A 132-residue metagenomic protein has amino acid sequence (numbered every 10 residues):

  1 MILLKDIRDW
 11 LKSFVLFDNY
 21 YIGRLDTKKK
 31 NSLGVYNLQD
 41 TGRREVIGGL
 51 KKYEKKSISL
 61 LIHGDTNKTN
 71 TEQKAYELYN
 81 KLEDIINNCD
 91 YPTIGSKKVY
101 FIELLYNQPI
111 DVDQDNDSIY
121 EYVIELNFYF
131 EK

Functional and structural regions predicted by a protein language model:
M1-N19, Q39-K132: Charged, amphipathic alpha-helical segments and their flanking helix caps
Y20-K29: Short acidic low-complexity segments
K30-Q39: A short, hydrophobic beta-strand-centered structural micro-motif
